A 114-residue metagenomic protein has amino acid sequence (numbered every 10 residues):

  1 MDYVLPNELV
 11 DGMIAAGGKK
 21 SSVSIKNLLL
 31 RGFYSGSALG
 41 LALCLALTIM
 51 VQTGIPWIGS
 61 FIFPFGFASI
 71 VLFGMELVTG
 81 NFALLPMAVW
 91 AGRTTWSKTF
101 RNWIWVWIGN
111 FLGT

Functional and structural regions predicted by a protein language model:
M1-T114: Alpha-helical transmembrane segments and their helix-helix packing motifs
